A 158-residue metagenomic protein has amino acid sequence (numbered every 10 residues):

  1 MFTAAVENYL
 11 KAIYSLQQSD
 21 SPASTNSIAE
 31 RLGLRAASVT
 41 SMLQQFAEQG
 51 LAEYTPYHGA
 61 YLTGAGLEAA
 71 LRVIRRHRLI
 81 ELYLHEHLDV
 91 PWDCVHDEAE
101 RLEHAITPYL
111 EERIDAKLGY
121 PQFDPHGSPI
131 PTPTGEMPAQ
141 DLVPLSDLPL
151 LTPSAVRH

Functional and structural regions predicted by a protein language model:
M1-L10, P133, A139: Short alpha-helical segments that sit at the start of domains
Y9, I28, V39-Q49: Basic amphipathic alpha-helical segments that dock to polyanions
S19-A29: Short acidic, hydrophobic short linear motifs in intrinsically disordered regions
A47-Y57: A short, conserved structural fragment
H58-H77: Basic, amphipathic "hinge/linker" alpha-helix immediately C-terminal to the N-terminal HTH DNA-binding motif
R78-D124: Amphipathic alpha-helical dimerization/coiled-coil segments that flank or bridge DNA-binding/regulatory modules
H104-H158: Mid-protein regulatory/catalytic core that forms ligand/cofactor-binding pockets and protein-protein interaction
